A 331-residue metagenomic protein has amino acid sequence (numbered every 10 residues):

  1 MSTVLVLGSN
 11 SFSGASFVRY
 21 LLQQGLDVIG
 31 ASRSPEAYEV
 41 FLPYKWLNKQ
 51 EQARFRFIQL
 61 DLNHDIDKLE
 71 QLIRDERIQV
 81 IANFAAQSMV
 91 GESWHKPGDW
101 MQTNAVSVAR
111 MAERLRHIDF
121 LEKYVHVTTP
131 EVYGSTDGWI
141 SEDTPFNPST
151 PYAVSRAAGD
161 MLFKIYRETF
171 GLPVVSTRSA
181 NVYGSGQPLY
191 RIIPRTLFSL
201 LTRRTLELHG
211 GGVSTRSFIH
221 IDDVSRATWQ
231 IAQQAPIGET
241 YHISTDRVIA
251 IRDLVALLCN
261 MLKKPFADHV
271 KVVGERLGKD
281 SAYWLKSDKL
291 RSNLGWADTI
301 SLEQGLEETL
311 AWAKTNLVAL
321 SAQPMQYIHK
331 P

Functional and structural regions predicted by a protein language model:
M1-V182, N316: N-terminal Rossmann-like NAD(P)+-binding domain of SDR-like oxidoreductases, especially those catalyzing
Q23, G30, L200-P331: C-terminal substrate-binding subdomain of Rossmann-fold SDR/epimerase-dehydratase oxidoreductases
D67, Q79, G91, G98 (+7 more regions): Residues in well-ordered alpha-helical elements
K68-E76, R114, S199, A227 (+2 more regions): CheY-like receiver
P97, T177, L189-Y190, A235: Active-site loop immediately N-terminal to the catalytic Tyr-X3-Lys motif of short-chain dehydrogenase/reductase
M111, F163, T196, L290-R291: Structural element of the ATP-grasp superfamily
T144, P148-S155, S185, L189-I193 (+1 more regions): The catalytic Tyr-centered alpha-helix of NAD(P)H-dependent dehydrogenases
A158, L162-Y166, T196, L254 (+1 more regions): Hydrophobic alpha-helix immediately C-terminal to the catalytic Tyr-X-X-X-Lys motif of short-chain
